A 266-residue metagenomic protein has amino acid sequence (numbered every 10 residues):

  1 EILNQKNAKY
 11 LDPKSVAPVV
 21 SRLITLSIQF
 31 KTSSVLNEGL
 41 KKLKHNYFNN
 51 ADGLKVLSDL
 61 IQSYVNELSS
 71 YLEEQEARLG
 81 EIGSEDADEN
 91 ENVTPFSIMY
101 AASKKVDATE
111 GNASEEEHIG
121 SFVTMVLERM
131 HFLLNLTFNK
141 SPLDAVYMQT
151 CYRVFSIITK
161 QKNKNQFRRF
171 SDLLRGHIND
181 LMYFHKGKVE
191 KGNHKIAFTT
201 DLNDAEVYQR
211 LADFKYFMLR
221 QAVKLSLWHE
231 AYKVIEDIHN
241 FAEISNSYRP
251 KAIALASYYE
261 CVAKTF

Functional and structural regions predicted by a protein language model:
E1-F266: Extended alpha-helical scaffold regions
